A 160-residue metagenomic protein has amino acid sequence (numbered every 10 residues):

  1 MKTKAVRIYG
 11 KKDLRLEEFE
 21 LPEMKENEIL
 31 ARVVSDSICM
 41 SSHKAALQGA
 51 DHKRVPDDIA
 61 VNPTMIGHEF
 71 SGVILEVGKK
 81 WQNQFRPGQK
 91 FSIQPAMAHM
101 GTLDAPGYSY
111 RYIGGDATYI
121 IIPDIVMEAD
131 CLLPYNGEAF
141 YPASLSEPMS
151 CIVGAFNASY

Functional and structural regions predicted by a protein language model:
M1-K4: Extreme N-terminal starter segment of soluble prokaryotic enzymes
V6-L14: Extracellular beta-rich ligand/substrate-recognition surface
L16-E18, Y119: Well-ordered beta-strand positions in beta-sheet-rich domains
P22-D36, D51-M100, G114, L133-N136: Glycine-rich beta-strand-centered segment in the early N-terminal region that forms part of a ligand/cofactor-binding
S41-K44, G72: Basic/polar, acidic-poor N-terminal "presequence/leader" segments that form or can form short amphipathic helices
K44-H52: Short Gly/aromatic-enriched secondary-structure transition segments
A96-Y160: NAD(P)H dinucleotide-binding glycine-rich loop of Rossmann-like/cofactor-binding domains, especially the beta1-alpha1
